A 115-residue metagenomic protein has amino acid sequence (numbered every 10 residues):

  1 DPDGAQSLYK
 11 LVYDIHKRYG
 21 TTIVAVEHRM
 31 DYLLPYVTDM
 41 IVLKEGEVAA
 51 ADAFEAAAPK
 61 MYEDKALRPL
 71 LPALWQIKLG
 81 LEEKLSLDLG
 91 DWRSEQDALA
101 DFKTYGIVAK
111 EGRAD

Functional and structural regions predicted by a protein language model:
P2-G4: Helix N-cap at the start of a conserved alpha-helix in ABC-type nucleotide-binding domains
Q6-R18: Helical segment within the ABC ATPase nucleotide-binding domain
T21: Switch/coupling loops of ABC transporter nucleotide-binding domains
E27-H28: H-loop/switch region of ABC-family ATPase nucleotide-binding domains
L33-P35: A short, surface-exposed alpha-helical micro-motif characterized by mixed small hydrophobic and charged/polar residues
I41: Conserved catalytic/dimer-interface elements of ABC ATPase nucleotide-binding domains
E47-L74: Conserved beta-strand-loop-alpha-helix hinge in the C-terminal portion of ABC ATPase nucleotide-binding domains
D115: Flexible loop/N-cap segments at domain edges
